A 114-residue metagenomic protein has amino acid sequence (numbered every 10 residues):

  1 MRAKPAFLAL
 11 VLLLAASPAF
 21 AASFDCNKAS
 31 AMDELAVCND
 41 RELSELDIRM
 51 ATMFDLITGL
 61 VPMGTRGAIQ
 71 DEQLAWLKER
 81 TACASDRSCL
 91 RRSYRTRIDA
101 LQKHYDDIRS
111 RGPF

Functional and structural regions predicted by a protein language model:
A3, A19-F114: N-terminal alpha-helical modules
A6-S17: Bacterial N-terminal signal peptides
